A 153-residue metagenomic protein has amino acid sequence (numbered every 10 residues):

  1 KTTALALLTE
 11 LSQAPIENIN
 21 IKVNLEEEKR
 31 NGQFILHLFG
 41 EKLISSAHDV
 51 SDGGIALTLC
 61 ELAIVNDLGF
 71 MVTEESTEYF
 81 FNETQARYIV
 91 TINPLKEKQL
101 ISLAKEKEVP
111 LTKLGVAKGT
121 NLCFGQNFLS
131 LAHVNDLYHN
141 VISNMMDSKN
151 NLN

Functional and structural regions predicted by a protein language model:
K1-N20: Short, acidic (Asp/Glu-rich) active-site segment that either coordinates a divalent metal cofactor
E17-N20, E27-N153: Glycine-/charge-enriched secondary-structure boundary and capping motifs
